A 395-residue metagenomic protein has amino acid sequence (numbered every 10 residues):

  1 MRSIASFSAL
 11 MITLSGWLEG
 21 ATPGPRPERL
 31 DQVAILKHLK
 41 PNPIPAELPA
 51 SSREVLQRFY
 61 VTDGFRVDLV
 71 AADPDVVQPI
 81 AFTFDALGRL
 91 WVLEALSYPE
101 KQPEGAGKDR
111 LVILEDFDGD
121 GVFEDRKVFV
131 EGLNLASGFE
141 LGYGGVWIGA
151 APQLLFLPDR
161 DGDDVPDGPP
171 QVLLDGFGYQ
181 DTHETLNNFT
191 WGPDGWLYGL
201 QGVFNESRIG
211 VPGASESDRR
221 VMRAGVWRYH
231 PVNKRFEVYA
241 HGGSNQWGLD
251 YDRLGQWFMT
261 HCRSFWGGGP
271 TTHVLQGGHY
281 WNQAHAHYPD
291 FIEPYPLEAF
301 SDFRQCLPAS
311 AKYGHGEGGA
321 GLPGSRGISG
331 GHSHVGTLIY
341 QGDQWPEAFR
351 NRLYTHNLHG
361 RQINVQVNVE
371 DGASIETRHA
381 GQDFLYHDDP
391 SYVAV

Functional and structural regions predicted by a protein language model:
A5-G16: Bacterial N-terminal signal peptides
G20-V395: Beta-propeller domains with acidic blade repeats across secreted/periplasmic ectodomains and cytosolic WD/CNH propellers
